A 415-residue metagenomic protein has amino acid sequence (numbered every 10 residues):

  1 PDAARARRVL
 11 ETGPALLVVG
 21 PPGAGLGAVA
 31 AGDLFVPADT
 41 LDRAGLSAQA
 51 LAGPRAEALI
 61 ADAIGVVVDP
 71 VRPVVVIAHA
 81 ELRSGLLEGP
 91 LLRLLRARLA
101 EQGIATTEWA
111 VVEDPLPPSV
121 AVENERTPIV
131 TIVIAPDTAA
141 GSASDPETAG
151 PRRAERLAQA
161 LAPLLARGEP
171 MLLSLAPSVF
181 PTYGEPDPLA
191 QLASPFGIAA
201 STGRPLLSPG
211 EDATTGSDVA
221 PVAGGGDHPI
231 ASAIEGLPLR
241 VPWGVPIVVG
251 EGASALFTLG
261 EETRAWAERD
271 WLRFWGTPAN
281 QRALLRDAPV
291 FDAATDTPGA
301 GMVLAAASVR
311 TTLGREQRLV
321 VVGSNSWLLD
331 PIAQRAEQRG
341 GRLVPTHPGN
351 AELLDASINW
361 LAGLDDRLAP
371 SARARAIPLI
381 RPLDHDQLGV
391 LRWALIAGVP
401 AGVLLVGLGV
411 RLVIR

Functional and structural regions predicted by a protein language model:
P1-R415: Short, surface-exposed patches at the edges or C-terminal ends of soluble domains, predominantly
